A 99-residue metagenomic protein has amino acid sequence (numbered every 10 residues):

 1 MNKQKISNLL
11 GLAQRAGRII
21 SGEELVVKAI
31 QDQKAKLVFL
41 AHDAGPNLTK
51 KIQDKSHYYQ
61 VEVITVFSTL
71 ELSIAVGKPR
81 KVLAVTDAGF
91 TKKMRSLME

Functional and structural regions predicted by a protein language model:
M1-L37: N-terminal first-folded block
N8, S68-E99: C-terminal structural segments of small proteins and small subunits
G17, K36-L37, E62-I64, R80-L83: Structural motif
L25, D43-A44, F67, G89: Short beta->alpha linker loops
K28, P46, K50, I74 (+1 more regions): Alpha-helical elements of the RecA-like P-loop NTPase motor core of helicases
Q31-Q53, Q60-E62: N-terminal positively charged helical leader segments and presequences
K50-P79: Mid-chain, well-packed structural core segment of small domains
